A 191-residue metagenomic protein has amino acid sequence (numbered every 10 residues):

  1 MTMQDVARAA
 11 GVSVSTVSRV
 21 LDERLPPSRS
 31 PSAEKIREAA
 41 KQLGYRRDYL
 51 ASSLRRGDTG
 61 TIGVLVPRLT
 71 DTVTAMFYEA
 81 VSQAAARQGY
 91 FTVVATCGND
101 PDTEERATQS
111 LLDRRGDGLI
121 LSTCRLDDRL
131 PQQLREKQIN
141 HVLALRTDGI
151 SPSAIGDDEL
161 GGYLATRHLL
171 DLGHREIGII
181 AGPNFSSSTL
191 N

Functional and structural regions predicted by a protein language model:
M1-T59: N-terminal helix-turn-helix DNA-binding module of bacterial transcription factors
A9, L170-D171, E176, A181: C-terminal all-alpha effector/ligand-binding and dimerization domain of prokaryotic HTH-type transcriptional repressors
P27-P31, A154-G161, N191: Alpha-helix N-cap and loop-to-helix initiation/capping positions
R29, R47, T74, E104 (+1 more regions): Alpha-helix N-cap/helix-start motif
G57-R167, D171, F185: Alpha-helical recognition/docking segments in bacterial nutrient-uptake and carbohydrate-utilization systems
I179-N191: Secondary-structure junction motif
